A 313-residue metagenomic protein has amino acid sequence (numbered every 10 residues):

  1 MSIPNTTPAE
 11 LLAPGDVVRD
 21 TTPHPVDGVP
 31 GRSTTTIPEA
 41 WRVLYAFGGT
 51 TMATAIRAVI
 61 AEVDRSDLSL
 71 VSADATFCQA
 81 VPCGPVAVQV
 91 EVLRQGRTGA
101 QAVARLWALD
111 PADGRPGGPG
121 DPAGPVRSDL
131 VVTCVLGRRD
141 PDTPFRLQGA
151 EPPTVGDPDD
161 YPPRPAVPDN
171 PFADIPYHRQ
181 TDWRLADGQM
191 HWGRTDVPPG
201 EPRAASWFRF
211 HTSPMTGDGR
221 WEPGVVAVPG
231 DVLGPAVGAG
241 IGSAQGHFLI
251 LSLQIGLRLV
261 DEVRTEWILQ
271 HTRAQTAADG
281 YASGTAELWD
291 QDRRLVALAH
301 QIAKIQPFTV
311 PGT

Functional and structural regions predicted by a protein language model:
M1-T313: Terminal targeting signals and extreme-terminal segments of soluble enzymes
